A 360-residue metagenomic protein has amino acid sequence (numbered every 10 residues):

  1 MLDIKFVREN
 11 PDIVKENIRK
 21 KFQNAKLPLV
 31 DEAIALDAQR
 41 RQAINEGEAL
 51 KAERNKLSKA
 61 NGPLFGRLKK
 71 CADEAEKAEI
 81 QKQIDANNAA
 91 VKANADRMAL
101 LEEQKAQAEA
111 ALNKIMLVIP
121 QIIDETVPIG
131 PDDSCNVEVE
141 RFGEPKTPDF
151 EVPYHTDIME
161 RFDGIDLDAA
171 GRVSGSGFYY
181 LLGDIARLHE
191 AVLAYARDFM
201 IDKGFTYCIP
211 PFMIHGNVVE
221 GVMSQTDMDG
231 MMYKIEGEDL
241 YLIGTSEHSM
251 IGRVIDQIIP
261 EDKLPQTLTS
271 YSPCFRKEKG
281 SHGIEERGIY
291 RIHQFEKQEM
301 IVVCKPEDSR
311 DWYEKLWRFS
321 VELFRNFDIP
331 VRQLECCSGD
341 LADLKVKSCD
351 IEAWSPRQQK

Functional and structural regions predicted by a protein language model:
M1-P145, E160, G164: N-terminal alpha-helical targeting/anchoring segments
L27, R141-K360: TRNA-recognition modules of translation machinery and tRNA-sensing kinases, especially anticodon-binding
